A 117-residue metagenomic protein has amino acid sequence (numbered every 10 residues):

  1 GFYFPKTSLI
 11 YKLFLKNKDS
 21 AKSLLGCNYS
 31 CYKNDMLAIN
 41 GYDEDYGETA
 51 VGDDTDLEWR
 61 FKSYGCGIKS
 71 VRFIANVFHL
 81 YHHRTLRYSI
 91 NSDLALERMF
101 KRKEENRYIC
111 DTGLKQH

Functional and structural regions predicted by a protein language model:
G1-A21: Short, flexible, basic/aromatic active-site loop/helix in glycosyltransferases
Y3-K6, M36, W59, N91-L94 (+1 more regions): A C-terminal cap/extension of S-adenosyl-L-methionine-dependent methyltransferases that defines the acceptor-substrate
K6, K12, G41, V51-G52: Alpha-helical architecture
T7-L9, K18, Y29-K33, V71: Short, flexible segments with low predicted structural confidence
S23-L24, N28-N40, G47-G67: A short, conserved alpha-helix in the catalytic core of glycosyltransferases
D45, V71-Y88: Active-site donor/metal-binding and catalytic loop motifs of nucleotide-sugar-dependent glycosylation enzymes
K62-I68, R87-Y88, E104: Alpha-helix boundary/capping detector
Y88-K115: Catalytic core of nucleotide-sugar-dependent glycosyltransferases
